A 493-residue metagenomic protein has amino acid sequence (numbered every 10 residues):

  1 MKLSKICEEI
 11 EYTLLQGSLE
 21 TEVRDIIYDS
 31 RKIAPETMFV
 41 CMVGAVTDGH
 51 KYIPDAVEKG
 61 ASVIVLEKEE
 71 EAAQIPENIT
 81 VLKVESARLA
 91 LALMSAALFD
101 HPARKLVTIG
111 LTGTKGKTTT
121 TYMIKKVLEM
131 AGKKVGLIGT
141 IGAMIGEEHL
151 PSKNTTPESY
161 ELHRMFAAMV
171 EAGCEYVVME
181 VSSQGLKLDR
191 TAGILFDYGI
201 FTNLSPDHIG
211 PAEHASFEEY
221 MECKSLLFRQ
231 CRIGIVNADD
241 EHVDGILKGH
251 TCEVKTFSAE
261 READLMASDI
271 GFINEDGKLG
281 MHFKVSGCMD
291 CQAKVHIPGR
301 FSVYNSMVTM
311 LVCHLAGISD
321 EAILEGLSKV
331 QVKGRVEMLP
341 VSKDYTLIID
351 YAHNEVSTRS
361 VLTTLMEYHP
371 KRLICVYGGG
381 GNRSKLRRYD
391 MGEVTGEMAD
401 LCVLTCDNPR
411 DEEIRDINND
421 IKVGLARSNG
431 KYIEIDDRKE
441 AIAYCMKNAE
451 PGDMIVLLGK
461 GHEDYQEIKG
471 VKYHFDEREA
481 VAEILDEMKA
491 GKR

Functional and structural regions predicted by a protein language model:
M1-L14, P35-M38, T251, C288 (+4 more regions): ATP-dependent carboxylate-amine ligase
M1-L93, R229, E241, A263 (+5 more regions): N-terminal leader/targeting and accessory segments in enzymes
C7, L89-G234, A238, H242-E253 (+2 more regions): Phosphate-binding loop of NTP-binding sites
E9, E70-E77, A172, K187 (+2 more regions): Acidic, Mg2+-coordinating active-site environments of NTP-dependent enzymes
R31, P54-D55, K126, A167 (+5 more regions): Alpha-helical segments flanking ligand/cofactor-binding loops in enzyme cores
G44-V46, S183-Q184, S205-H208, D240-E241 (+3 more regions): Short glycine-rich anion-binding loops that position phosphate/pyrophosphate groups of nucleotides and phosphorylated
L66-E67, E85, G139, V181 (+4 more regions): Short loop/edge segments at beta-strand edges and connector loops that shape dinucleotide/nucleotide cofactor-binding
